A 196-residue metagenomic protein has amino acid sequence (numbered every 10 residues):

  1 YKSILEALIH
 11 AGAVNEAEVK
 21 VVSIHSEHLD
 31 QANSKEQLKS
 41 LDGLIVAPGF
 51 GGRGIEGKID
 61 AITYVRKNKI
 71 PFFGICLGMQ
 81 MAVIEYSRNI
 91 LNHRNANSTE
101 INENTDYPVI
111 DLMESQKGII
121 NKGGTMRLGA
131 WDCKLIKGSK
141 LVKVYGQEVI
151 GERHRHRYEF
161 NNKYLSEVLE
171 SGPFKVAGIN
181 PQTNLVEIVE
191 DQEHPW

Functional and structural regions predicted by a protein language model:
Y1-E193: N-terminal beta1-alpha1 cap of cysteine-dependent amidohydrolase-like domains
